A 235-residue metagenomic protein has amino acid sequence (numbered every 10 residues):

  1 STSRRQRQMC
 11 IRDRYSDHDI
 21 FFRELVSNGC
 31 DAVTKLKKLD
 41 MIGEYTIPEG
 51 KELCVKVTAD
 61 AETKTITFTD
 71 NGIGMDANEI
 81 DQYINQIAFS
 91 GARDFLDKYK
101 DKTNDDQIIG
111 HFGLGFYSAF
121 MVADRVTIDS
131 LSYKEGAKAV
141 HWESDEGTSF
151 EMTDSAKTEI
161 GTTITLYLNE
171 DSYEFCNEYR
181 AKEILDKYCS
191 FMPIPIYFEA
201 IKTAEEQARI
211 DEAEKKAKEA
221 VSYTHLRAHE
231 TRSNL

Functional and structural regions predicted by a protein language model:
S1-R7, I11, H225-L235: Single conserved hydrophobic/aromatic residue that forms the stacking wall/gate of nucleotide- or nucleobase-binding
R4-E170, E174-F175, S190, E206 (+1 more regions): GHKL (Bergerat-fold) ATPase N-terminal catalytic module, capturing the glycine-rich phosphate-binding loop and acidic
A181: Divalent-cation
L185: Phosphate/anion-contacting hairpin/loop surfaces
C189-P195: Acyl-group handoff/entry surfaces in thioester-processing enzymes
P195-L226: Internal, charge-rich low-complexity segments
